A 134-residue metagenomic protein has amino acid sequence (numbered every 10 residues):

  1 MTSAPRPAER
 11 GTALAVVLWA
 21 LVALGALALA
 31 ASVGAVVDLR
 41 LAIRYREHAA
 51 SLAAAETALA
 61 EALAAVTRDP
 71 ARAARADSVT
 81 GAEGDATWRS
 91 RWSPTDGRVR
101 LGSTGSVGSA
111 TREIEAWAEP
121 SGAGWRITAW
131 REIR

Functional and structural regions predicted by a protein language model:
T2-R134: Beta-strand/loop motifs with alternating small/hydrophobic and polar/acidic residues, enriched in the first structured
